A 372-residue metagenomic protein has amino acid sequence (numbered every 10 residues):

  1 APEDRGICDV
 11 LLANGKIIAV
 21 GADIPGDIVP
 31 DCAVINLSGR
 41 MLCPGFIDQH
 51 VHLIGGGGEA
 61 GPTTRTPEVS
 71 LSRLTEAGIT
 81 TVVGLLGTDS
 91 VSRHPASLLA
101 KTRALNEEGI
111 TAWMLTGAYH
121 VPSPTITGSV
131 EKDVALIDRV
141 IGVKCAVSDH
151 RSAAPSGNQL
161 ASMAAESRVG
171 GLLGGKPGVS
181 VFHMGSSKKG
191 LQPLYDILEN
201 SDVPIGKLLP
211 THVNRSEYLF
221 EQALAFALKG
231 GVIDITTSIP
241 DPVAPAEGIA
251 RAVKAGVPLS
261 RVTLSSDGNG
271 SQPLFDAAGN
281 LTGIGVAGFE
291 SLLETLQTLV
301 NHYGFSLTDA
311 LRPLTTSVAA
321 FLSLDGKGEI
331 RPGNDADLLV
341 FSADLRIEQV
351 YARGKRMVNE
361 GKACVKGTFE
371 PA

Functional and structural regions predicted by a protein language model:
A1-V29: N-terminal metal-binding scaffold of metallo-dependent hydrolase/deaminase domains
G6, H52-R65, T116-P122, H150-A154: Active-site mouth loops of central-metabolism enzymes
G26-D27, C32, L37-A100: Metal-associated gating/positioning segment near the N- to mid-region
V69-P122, I137-R151, L172-S187, G206-T211: Divalent metal-dependent hydrolysis catalytic cores, especially in the metallo-beta-lactamase
E166-F275, L281-T282: Active-site core of metal-dependent hydrolases
A255-V340: His/Asp/Glu-enriched, well-ordered alpha-helical/loop segment that forms or immediately abuts the divalent-metal
E329-A372: C-terminal cap of metal-dependent C-N hydrolases
